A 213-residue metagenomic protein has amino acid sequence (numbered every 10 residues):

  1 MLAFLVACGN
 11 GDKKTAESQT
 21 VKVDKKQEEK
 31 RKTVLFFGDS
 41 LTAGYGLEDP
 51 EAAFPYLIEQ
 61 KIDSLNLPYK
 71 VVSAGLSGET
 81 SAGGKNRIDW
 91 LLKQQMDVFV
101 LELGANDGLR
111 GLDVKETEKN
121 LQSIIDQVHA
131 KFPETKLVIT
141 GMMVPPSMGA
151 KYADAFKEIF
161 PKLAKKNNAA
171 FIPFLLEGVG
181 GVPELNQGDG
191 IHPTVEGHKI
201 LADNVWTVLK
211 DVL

Functional and structural regions predicted by a protein language model:
F4-A7: C-terminal motif of bacterial Sec signal peptides marking the signal peptidase cleavage site
G9-D12: Bacterial signal peptide processing site
T15-S77, R87-Q95: Serine-esterase "nucleophile elbow" of acetyl-processing enzymes
L41-E48, G75-E79, N106-G108, M143-G149: Short histidine/acidic/glycine/proline-rich micro-motifs that form metal- and phosphate-coordinating active-site loops
Q60, K85-L213: Alpha-helical cap/lid subdomain in secreted, periplasmic, or secretory-pathway luminal O-acyl-processing enzymes
